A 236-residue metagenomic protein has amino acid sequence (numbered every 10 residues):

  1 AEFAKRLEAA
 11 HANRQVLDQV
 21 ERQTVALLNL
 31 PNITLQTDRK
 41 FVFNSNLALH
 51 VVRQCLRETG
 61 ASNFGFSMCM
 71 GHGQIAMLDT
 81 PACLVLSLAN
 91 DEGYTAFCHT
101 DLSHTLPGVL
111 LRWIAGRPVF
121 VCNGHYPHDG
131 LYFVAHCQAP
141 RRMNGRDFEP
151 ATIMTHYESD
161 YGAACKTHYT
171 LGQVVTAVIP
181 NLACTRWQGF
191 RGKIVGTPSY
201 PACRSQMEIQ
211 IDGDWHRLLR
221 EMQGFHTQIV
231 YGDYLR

Functional and structural regions predicted by a protein language model:
A1-M77: A charged, amphipathic alpha-helical module
N32-Q36, M68, V121-A139, P180-Q206: Short flexible/disordered coil segments
G65, A76-E92: Acidic catalytic cores of enzymes that act on phosphate-bearing nucleotides/polynucleotides
H72-Q74, V85, A115: Iron-sulfur cluster-binding electron-transfer modules in prokaryotic oxidoreductases
Y94-A96: Short active-site oxyanion
H99-F133: Catalytic phosphate/nucleotide-handling subdomain of diverse soluble enzymes
H125-W187: C-terminal structural cap/anchor segments
Y161-R236: Extended hydrophobic packing segments that form well-structured cores
